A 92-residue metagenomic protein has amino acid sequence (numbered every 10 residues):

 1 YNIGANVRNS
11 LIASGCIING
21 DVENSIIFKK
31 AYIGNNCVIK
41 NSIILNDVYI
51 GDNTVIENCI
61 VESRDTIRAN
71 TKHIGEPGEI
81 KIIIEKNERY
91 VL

Functional and structural regions predicted by a protein language model:
Y1-L92: Left-handed beta-helix
